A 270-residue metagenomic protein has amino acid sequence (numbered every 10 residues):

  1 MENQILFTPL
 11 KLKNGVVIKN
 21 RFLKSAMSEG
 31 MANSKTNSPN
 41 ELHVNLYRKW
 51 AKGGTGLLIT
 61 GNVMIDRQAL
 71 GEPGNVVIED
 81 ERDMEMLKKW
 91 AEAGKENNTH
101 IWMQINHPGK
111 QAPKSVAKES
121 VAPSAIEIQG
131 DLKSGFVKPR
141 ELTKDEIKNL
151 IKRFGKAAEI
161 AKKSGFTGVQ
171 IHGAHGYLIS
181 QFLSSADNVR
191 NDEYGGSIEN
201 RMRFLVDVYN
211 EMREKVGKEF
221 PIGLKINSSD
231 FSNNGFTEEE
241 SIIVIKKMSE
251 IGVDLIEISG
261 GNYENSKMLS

Functional and structural regions predicted by a protein language model:
M1-S270: Flavin-dependent oxidoreductase catalytic cores
